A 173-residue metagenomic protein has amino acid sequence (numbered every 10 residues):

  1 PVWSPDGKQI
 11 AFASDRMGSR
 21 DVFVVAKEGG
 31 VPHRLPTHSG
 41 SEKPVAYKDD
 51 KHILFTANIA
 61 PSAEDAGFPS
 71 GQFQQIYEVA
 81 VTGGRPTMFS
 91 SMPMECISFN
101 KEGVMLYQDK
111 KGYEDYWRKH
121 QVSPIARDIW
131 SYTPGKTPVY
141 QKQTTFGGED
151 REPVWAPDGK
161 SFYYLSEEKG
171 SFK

Functional and structural regions predicted by a protein language model:
P1-K8, A13-D15: Beta-strand-rich domains and repeat architectures in extracellular enzymes and scaffolds, especially beta-propellers
V2, V45-A46, S98, V154: Conserved beta-strand position repeated across blades of beta-propeller domains
P5-D6, K48-D49, N100-E102, P157-D158: Residue-level detector of Asp-centered blade-edge/turn motifs that repeat once per structural unit in beta-propeller
A13-F23, P36-K43, L54-Y77, V81 (+5 more regions): A flexible loop/linker signature enriched in serine peptidases of the S9 family
A26: Conserved residues at beta->alpha junctions
